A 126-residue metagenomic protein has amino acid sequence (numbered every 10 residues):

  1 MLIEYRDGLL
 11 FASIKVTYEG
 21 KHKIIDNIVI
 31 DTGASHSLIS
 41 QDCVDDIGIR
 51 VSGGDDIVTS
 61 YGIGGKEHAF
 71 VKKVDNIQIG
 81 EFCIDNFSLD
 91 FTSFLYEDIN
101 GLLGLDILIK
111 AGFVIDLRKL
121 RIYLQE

Functional and structural regions predicted by a protein language model:
M1-E126: Pepsin/retropepsin-fold aspartyl endopeptidases
